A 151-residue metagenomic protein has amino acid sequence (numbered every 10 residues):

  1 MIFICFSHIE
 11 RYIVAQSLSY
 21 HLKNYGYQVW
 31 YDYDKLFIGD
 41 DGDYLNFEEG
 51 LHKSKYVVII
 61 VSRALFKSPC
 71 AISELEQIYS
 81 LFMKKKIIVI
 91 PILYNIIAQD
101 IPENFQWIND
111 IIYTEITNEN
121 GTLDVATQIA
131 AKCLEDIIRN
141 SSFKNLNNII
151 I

Functional and structural regions predicted by a protein language model:
M1-I59, Y79-L81, I87, G121 (+1 more regions): Conserved N-terminal substructure of TIR/SEFIR domains
Q16-S17, C70-S73, N104-F105: Short amphipathic alpha-helical segments
I38-G39, S68, Q99: Generic structural signal for helix capping and beta-alpha/helix-loop junctions
V58, I88-I92, T114: Hydrophobic/aromatic beta-strand patches that form the interior of the parallel beta-sheet core in alpha/beta enzyme
R63-A64, I92-Q99: Short beta-alpha junction loops
R63-M83: Conserved TIR/SEFIR loop-to-helix hotspot centered on a Trp-containing motif with a nearby acidic residue
I97-D110: Glycine-rich, charge-decorated loop segments at or immediately adjacent to ligand/cofactor-binding or catalytic sites
I116-E119: Conserved GTP-binding G-domain of TRAFAC-class P-loop NTPases and closely related GTPase folds
